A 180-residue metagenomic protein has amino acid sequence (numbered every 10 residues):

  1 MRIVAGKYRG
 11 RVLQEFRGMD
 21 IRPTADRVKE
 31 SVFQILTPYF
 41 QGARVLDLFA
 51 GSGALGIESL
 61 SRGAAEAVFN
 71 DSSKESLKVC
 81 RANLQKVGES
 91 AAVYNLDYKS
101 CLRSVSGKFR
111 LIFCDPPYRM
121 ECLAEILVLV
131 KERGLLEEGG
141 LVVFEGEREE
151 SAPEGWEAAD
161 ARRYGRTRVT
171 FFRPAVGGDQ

Functional and structural regions predicted by a protein language model:
M1-Q180: Class I S-adenosyl-L-methionine-dependent methyltransferase catalytic core
